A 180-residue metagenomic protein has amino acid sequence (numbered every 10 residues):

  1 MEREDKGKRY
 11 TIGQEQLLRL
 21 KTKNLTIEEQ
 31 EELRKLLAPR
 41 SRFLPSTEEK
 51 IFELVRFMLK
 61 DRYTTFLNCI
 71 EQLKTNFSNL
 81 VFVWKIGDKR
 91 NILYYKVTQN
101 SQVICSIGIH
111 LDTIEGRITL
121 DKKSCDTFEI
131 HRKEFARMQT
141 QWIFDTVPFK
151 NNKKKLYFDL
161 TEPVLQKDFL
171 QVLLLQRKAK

Functional and structural regions predicted by a protein language model:
E2-K89: Charge-rich, low-complexity N-terminal segments
R9-I12, R19-L25, E29, F52 (+5 more regions): N- and C-terminal low-complexity/disordered segments
Q14, L67, T98-Q99, T161: Generic alpha-helical secondary structure signal
E15, E71, F82, Q99-N100 (+3 more regions): Short linear sequence elements within intrinsically disordered, low-complexity coil regions
L18, Y95-T98, F158: Short beta-strand element of the conserved SAM-dependent methyltransferase core
E32, K50, L54, N68 (+3 more regions): Exposed alpha-helical structural elements
I86-K153: Short, conserved beta-strand/beta-arch hydrophobic-aromatic motifs that form part of recognition grooves or interface
Q139-K180: Well-ordered alpha/beta subsegment
